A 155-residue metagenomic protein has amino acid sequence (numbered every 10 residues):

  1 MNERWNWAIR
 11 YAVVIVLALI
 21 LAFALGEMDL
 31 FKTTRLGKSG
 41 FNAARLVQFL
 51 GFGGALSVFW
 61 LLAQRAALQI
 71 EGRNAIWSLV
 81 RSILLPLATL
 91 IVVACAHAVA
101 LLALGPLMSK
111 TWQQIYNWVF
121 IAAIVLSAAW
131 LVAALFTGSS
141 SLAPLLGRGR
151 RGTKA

Functional and structural regions predicted by a protein language model:
M1-F23, R45-G53, R81-A94: Alpha-helical transmembrane segments of integral membrane proteins, especially early/N-terminal helices
L21-D29, I91-Q114: Alpha-helical transmembrane segments and their membrane-interface junctions in multi-pass membrane proteins
T34-V47, S109-V119: Membrane-interface segments at the starts/ends of alpha-helical transmembrane spans
A44-A66: Generic alpha-helical transmembrane segments
G51-V58, A88, V92, F120 (+1 more regions): Hydrophobic alpha-helical membrane-associated segments
F59-R81: Membrane-helix boundary/interface segments in integral membrane proteins
A66, A128-K154: Cytosolic juxtamembrane helix at the C-terminal end of the final transmembrane segment
R73-L90, L145-R150: Membrane-helix boundary/juxtamembrane motif in polytopic membrane proteins
